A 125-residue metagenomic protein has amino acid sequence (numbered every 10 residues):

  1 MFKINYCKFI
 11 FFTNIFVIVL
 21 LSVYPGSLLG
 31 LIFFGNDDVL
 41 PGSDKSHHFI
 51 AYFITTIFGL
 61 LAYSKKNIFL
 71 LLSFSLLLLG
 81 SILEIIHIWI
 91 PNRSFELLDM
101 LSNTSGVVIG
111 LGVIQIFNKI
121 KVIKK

Functional and structural regions predicted by a protein language model:
M1-P91, F95-M100, T104-K125: Bulky hydrophobic segments
